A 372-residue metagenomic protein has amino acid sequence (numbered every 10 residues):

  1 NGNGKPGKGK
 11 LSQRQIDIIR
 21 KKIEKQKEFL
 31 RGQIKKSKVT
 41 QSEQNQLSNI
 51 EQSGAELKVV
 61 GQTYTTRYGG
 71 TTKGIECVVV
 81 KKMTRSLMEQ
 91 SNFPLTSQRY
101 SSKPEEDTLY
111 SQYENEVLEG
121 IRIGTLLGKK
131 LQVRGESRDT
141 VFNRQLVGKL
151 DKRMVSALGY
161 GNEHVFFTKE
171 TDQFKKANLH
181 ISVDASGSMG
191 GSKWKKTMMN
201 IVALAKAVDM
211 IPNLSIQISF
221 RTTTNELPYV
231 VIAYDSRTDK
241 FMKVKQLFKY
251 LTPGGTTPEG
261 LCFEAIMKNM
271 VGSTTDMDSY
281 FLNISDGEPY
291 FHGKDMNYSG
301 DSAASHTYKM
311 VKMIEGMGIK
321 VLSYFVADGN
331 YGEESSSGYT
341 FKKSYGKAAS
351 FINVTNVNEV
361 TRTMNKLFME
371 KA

Functional and structural regions predicted by a protein language model:
N1-L179, S192, K243: Negatively charged
N1-N3, K8-L11, K27, G190 (+5 more regions): Extended acidic, low-complexity intrinsically disordered regions
T171-D239, Y280-I284, L322-D328: Von Willebrand factor
S188-K195, F248-P258, N269-G272, Y290-S305 (+2 more regions): Short, contiguous acidic/charged loop-to-helix segments that flank catalytic cores in large enzymes
K206-S215, V271-M277, M313-M317: Secondary-structure transition/capping motifs at alpha-helix termini and the adjoining loop/turn into the next element
E226-S279, G316, A327-G332, E359 (+2 more regions): Von Willebrand factor
M267, G287-S344: VWA/integrin I-like adhesion module and closely mimicked acidic/polar interface patches used
K343-A372: C-terminal helix of von Willebrand factor
